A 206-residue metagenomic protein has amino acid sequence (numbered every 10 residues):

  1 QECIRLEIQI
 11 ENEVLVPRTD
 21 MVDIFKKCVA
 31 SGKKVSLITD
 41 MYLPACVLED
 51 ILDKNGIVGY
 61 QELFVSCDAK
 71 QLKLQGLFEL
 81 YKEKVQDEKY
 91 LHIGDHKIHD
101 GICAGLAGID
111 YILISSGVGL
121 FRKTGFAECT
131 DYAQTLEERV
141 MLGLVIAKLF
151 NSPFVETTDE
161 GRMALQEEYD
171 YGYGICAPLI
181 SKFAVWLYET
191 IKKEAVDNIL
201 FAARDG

Functional and structural regions predicted by a protein language model:
Q1, G119, G125-E189: Extracellular glycan-modifying ectodomains
E2-S36: Short, acidic loop-to-helix structural element flanking the phosphoryl-transfer center in phosphate-processing enzymes
P17-I24, L179-K193: A short, well-structured juxtamembrane/interface segment
V22-F25, G101-A104, S115-V118: Hydrophobic/aromatic interaction determinants used to assemble and anchor large protein complexes
S36, D40, V196-A203: Short glycine-rich phosphate-binding loop at a beta-alpha junction
S36-K89: Substrate-recognition "cap/lid" segment bordering the active-site pocket of phosphatases
M41-A45, K70-Q71, K97-H99, G117-L120 (+1 more regions): Short, solvent-exposed loop/turn segments at secondary-structure junctions
D95-Y111: Acidic, divalent-metal-coordinating active-site segment for phosphoryl/phosphodiester hydrolysis, typified by short
